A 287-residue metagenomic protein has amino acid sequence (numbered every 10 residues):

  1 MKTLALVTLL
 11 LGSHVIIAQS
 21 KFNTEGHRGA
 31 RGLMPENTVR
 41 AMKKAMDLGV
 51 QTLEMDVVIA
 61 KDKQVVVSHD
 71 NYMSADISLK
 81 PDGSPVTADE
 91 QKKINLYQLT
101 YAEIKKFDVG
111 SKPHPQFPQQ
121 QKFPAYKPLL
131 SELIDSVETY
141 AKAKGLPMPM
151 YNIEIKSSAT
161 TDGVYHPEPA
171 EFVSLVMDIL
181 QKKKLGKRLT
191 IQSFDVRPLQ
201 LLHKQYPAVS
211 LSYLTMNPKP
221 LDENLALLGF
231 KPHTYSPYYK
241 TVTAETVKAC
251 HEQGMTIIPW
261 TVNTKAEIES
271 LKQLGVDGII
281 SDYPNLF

Functional and structural regions predicted by a protein language model:
M1-K21: Bacterial Sec-dependent N-terminal signal peptides
A18-F287: Phosphate-group recognition and catalysis centered on beta-loop-alpha active-site segments
